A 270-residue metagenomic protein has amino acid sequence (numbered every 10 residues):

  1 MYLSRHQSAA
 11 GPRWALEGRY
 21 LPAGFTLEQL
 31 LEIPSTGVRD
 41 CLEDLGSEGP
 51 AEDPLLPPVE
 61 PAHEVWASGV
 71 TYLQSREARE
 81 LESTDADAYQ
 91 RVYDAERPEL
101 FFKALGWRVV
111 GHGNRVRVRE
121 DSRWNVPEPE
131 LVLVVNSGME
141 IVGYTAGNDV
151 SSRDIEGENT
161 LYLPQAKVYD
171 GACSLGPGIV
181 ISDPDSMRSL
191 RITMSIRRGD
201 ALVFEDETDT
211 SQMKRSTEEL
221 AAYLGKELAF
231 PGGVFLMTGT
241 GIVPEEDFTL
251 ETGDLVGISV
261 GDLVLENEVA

Functional and structural regions predicted by a protein language model:
M1-L3, G11-P12, E130, R191-T193 (+1 more regions): Short, acidic/polar N-cap/turn motifs at the starts of alpha helices
M1-W66, E266-A270: Generic N-terminal segment detector
Q7-G11, A15-R19, V135-M139, R197-D200 (+1 more regions): Short acidic-glycine loop/turn motifs at beta-strand connectors
R39-R197: Active-site microenvironments in enzyme catalytic cores
R153-A270: Catalytic-pocket segment enriched in acidic/His residues
